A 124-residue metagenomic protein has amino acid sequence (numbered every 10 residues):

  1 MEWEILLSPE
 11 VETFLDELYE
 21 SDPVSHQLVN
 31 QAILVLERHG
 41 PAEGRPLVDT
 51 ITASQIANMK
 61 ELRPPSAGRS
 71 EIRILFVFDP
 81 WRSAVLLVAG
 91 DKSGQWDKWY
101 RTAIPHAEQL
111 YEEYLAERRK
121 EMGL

Functional and structural regions predicted by a protein language model:
M1-E71, P80-A84, D91-L124: Basic, Lys/Arg-enriched alpha-helical interface segments
F76, L86-L87: Conserved catalytic cores of phosphodiester-cleaving nucleases, focusing on short active-site segments
